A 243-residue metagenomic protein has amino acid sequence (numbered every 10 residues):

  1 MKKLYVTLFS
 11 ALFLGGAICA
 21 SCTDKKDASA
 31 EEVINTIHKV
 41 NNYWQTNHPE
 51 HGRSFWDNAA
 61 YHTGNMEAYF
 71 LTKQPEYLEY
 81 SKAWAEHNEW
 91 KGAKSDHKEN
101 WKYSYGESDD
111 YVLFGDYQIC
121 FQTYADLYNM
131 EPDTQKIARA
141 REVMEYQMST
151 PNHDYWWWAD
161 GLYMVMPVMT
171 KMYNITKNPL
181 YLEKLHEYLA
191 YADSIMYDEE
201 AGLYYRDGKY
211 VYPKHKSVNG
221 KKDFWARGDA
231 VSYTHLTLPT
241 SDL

Functional and structural regions predicted by a protein language model:
M1-A28: Bacterial Sec-dependent N-terminal signal peptides
E32-H51, E79-E99, Q135-Y155, P179-Y205: Long, well-ordered core segments of solenoidal/helical folds
N41-N47, H62-F70, K98-L127, D160-M172 (+1 more regions): Carbohydrate-binding/catalytic loop surfaces
E50-G64: Beta-strand-rich domains and repeat architectures in extracellular enzymes and scaffolds, especially beta-propellers
E131-Q135, Y173, A230-V231: Mature catalytic domains of secreted/periplasmic carbohydrate-active enzymes
M172-L180, S241: Inter-helical turn/loop segments and adjacent helix faces that build the functional surface of alpha-helical bundle
T234-L243: Conserved small/polar residues in nucleotide/adenosyl-binding loops
